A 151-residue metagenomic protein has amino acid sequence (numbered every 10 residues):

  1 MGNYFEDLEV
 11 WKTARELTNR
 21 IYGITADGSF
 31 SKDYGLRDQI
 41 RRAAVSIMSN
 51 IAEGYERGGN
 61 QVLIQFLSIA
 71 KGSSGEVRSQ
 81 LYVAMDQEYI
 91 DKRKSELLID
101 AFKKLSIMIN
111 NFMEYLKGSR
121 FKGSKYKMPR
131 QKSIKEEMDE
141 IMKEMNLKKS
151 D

Functional and structural regions predicted by a protein language model:
M1-D151: Amphipathic alpha-helical assembly/interaction segments
